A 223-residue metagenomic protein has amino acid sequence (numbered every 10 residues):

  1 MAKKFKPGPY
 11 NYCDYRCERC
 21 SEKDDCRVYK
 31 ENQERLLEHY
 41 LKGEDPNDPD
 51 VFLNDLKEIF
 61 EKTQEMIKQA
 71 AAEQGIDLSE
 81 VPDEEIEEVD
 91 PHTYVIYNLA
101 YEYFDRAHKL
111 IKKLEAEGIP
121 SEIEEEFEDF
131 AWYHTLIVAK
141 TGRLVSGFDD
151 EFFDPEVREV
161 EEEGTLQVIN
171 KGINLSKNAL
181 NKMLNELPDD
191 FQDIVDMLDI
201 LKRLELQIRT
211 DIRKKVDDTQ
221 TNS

Functional and structural regions predicted by a protein language model:
M1-K62: N-terminal cysteine/histidine-rich coordination modules
Q33-V51, A72-E87, S223: Intrinsically disordered, low-complexity linkers and terminal tails enriched in Pro/Gly and often acidic or mixed-charge
I59, T63-D77: Extended, charged amphipathic alpha-helical segments
G75-S223: Hydrophobic, aromatic-lined core segments that form the binding pocket/scaffold for planar heteroaromatic ligands
